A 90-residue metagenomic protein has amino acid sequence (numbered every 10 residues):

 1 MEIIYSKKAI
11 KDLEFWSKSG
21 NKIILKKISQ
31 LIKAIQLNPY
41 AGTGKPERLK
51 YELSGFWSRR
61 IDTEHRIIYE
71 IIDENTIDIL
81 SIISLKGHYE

Functional and structural regions predicted by a protein language model:
E2, K11-L25, R59-E90: Enriched for short, Lys/Arg-rich terminal
Y5-S6: PIN/NYN-family metal-dependent endoribonuclease catalytic core
L25-I32: PIN-domain endoribonuclease scaffold, especially VapC-family toxins
I32-K33, I68: Low-complexity, intrinsically disordered short segments enriched for Gly/Pro and polybasic residues
K33-R59: A short, surface-exposed loop/turn module that caps and links secondary-structure elements
